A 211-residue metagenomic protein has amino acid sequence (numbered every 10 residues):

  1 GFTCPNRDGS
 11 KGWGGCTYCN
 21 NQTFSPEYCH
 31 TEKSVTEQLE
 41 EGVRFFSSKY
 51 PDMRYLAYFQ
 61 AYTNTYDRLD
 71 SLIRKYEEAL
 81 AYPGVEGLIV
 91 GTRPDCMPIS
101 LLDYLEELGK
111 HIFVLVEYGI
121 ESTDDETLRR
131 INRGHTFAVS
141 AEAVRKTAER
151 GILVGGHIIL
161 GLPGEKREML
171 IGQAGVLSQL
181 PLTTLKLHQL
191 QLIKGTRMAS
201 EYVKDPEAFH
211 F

Functional and structural regions predicted by a protein language model:
G1-S34: Canonical Radical SAM [4Fe-4S] cluster-binding loop centered on the CxxxCxxC motif and its immediate flanking residues
C16, D95-G109, D125-V144, A148-R150 (+1 more regions): Extended, folded domain segments that form the structural surfaces/walls around functional sites
Q22-G42, F46, Y50-L69, G84-M97 (+2 more regions): Core AdoMet radical
T36-V43, L72-E77, L102-E106, S140-V144 (+1 more regions): Generic structural signal for well-ordered alpha-helices, preferentially at hydrophobic/aromatic core positions
F46-Y50, K75-P83, D103-F113, R145-E149: Acidic (Asp/Glu)-rich catalytic clusters
D95-P98, R133, G161-A174, F209-F211: Active-site glycine- and acidic-residue-rich loops that bind and position anionic ligands or nucleotide-like cofactors
A138-R197: Conserved C-terminal portion of the radical SAM core fold that forms the substrate/S-adenosylmethionine-binding
L192-F211: Auxiliary Fe-S-binding modules of radical SAM enzymes
